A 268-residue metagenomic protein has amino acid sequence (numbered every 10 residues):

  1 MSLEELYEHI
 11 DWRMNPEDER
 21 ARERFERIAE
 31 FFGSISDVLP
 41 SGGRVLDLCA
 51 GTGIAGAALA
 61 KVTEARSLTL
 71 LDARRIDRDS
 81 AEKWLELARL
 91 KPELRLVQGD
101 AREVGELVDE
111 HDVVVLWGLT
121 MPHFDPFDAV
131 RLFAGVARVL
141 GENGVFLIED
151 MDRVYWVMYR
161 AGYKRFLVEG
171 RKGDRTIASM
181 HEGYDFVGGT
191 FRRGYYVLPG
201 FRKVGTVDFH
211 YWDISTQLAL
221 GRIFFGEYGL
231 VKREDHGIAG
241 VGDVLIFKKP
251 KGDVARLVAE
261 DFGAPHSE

Functional and structural regions predicted by a protein language model:
M1-L39: Conserved class I S-adenosyl-L-methionine
G42-G51: Conserved class I S-adenosyl-L-methionine
G53-A57: Glycine-rich SAM-binding Motif I of class I
L59-E103: Class I SAM-dependent methyltransferase SAM/SAH-binding core
E106-V114: A short acidic, Gly/Pro-enriched loop at the edge of an enzyme's catalytic core that lines a small-molecule cofactor
V130-E142: A short glycine-rich, Lys/Arg-flanked "PGG" loop and its adjoining helix->strand segment in the class I
E149-T216: SAM-dependent methyltransferase
I223-E268: C-terminal lobe and adjacent flexible extensions of AdoMet/dcAdoMet transferase-like proteins
